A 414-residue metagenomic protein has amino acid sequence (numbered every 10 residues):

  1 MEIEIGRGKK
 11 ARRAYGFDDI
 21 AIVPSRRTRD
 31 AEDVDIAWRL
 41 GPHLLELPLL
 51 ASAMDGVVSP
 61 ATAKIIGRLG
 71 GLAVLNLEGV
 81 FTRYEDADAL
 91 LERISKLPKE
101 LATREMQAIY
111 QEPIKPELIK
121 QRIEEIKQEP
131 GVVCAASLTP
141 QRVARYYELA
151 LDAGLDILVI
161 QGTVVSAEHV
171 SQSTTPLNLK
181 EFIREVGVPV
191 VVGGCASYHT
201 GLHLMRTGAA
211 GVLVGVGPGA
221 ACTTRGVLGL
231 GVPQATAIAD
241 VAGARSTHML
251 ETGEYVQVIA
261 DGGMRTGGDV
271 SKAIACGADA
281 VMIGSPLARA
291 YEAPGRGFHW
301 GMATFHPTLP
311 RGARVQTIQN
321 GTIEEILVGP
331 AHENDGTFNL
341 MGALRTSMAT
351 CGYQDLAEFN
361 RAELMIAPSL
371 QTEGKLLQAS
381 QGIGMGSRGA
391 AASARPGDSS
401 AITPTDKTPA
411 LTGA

Functional and structural regions predicted by a protein language model:
M1-E251, Q257, L287, K375: Active-site entrance/lid segments in N-terminal catalytic domains of soluble metabolic enzymes
M1-R26, Y110-E124, G229-A260, R265-A414: Alpha/beta catalytic cores of nucleotide-metabolism and tRNA/nucleoside-modifying enzymes
